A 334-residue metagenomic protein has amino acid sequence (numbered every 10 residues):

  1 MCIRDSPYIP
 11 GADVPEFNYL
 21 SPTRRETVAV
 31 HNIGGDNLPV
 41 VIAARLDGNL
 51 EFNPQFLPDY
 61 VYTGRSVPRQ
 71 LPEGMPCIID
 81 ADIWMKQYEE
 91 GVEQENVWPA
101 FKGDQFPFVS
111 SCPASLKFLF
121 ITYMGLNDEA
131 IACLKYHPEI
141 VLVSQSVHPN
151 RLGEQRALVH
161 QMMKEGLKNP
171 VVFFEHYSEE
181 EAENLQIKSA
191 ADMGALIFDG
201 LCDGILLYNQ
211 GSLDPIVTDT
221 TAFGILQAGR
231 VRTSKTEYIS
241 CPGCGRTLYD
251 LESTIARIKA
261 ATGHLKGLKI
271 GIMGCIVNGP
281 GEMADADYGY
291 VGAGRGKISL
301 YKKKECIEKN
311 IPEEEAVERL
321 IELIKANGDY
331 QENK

Functional and structural regions predicted by a protein language model:
M1-I3: Short, small-residue-biased leader/transition segments that mark boundaries at the very start of proteins
P7-G35, I225-R246, R257-A260, N333-K334: Long, charged amphipathic helices and adjacent flexible linkers at domain junctions
P7-Y8, N18-L152: Active-site beta->alpha loop and helix N-cap motifs at the rims of alpha/beta catalytic domains
D36-Q55, D250-G294: C-terminal accessory/binding modules appended to enzymatic or scaffolding proteins
E154-V159, M163-E180, V231-G274: Small-residue-enriched alpha-helical segments and adjacent helix-cap loops that form tight helix-helix packing
L196, C241, C275, M283 (+1 more regions): Conserved, mostly hydrophobic/aromatic
D203-S234, C241: C-terminal, non-catalytic macromolecule-binding modules
R295-Y301, C306-D329: Beta-strand/loop-dominated core regions that host nucleotide or nucleotide-derived cofactor-binding catalytic loops
